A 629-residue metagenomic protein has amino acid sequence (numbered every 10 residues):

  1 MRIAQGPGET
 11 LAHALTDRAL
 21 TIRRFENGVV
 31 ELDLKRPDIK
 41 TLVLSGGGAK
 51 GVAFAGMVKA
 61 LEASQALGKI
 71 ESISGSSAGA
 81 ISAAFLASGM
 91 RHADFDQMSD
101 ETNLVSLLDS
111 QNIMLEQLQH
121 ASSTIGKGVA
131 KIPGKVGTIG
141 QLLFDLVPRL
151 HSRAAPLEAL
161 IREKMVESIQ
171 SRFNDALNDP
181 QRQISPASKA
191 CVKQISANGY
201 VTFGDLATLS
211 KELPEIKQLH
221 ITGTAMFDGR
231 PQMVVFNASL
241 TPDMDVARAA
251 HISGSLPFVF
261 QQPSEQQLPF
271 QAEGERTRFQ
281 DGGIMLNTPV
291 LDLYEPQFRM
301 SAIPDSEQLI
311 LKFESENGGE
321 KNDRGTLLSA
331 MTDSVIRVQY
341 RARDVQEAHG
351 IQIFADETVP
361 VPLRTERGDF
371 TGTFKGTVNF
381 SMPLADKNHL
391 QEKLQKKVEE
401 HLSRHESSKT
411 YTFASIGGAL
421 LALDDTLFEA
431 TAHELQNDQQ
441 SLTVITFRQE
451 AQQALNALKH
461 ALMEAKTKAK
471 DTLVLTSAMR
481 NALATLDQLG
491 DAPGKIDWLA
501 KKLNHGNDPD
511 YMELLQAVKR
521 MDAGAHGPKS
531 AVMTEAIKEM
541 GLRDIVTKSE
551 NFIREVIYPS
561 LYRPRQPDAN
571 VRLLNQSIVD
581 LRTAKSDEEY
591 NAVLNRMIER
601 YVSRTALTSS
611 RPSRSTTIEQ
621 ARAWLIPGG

Functional and structural regions predicted by a protein language model:
R2-D38, A83, H92-G140, F144-D145 (+6 more regions): Extended charged low-complexity segments that act as oligomerization/scaffolding linkers
A4-Q5, E9-E26, V30, K35-V43 (+10 more regions): Patatin-like phospholipase
K40, E71, Q218, T277 (+2 more regions): Conserved acidic residues
L44, G223, I310-E314: Short beta-strand/turn micro-motifs composed of small residues that flank or help shape donor/cofactor-binding pockets
G46-K50, A80, D228, G283-I284 (+1 more regions): Solvent-exposed loop/turn segments at secondary-structure junctions within structured extracellular/periplasmic domains
R182-R299, K375: Active-site gating loop/helix substructures
L286, S306, F313-S315, R337-G629: C-terminal helical/tail subdomains of lipid-metabolizing enzymes
P289-E316: A short alpha/beta connector and helix-capping loop motif
